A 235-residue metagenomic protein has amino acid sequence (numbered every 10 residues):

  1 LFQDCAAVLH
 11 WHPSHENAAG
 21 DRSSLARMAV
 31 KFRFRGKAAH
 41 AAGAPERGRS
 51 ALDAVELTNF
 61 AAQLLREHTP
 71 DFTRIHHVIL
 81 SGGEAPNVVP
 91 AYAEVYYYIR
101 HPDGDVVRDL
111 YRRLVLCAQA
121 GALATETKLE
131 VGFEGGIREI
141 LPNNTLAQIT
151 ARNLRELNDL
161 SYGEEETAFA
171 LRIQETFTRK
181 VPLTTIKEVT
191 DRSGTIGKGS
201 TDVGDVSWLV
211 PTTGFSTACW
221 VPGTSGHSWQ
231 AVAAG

Functional and structural regions predicted by a protein language model:
L1, S50, N143, D202-D205 (+1 more regions): Poly-acidic low-complexity segments
Q3-E166, L171-F177: Midchain, well-structured core segments that form catalytic/ion-binding scaffolds
T167-G235: Zn-dependent metallopeptidase/amidohydrolase metal-coordination segment
